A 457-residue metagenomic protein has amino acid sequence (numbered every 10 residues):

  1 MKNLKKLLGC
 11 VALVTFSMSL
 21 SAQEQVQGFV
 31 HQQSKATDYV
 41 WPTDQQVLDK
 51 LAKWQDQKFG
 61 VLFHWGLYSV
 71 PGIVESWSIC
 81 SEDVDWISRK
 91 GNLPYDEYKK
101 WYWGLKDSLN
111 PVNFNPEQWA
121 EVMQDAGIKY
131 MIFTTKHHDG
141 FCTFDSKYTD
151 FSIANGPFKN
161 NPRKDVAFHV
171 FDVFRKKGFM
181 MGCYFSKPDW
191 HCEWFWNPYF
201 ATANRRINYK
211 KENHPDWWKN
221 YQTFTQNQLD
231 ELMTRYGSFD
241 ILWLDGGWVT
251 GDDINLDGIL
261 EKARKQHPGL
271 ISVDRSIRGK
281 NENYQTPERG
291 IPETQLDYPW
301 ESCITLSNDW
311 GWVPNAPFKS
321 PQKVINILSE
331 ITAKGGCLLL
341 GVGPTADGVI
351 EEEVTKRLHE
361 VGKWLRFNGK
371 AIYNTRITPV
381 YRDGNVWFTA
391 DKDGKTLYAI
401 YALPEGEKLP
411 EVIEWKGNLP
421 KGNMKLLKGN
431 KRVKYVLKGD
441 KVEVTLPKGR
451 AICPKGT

Functional and structural regions predicted by a protein language model:
M1-Q25: Bacterial Sec-dependent N-terminal signal peptides
Q23-T457: Mature catalytic domains of secreted/periplasmic carbohydrate-active enzymes
